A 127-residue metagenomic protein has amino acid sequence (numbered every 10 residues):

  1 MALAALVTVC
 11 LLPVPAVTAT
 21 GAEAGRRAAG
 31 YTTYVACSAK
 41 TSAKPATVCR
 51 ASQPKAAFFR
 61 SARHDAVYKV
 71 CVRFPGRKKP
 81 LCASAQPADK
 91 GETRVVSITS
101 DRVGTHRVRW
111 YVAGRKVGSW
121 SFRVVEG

Functional and structural regions predicted by a protein language model:
M1-E23: Secretory targeting and sorting signals
G21-Q53, E126: Short, compositionally biased P/S/T/A/G/V-rich stretches that sit at domain boundaries
A51-R63: Aromatic/hydrophobic beta-strand junction motif of beta-rich domains
A62-V67, V103: Short proline/glycine-enriched turn/loop motifs at strand-loop junctions of beta-rich domains
A83-S84, K116-E126: Edge beta-strands of extracellular beta-sandwich domains
P87-V96: Aromatic sugar-binding surface patches on proteins that engage polysaccharides or sugar-phosphate polymers
S97-G104: Surface-exposed, short loops/turns at beta-strand junctions within beta-sandwich domains
H106-Y111: A short tyrosine-centered beta-strand micro-motif
